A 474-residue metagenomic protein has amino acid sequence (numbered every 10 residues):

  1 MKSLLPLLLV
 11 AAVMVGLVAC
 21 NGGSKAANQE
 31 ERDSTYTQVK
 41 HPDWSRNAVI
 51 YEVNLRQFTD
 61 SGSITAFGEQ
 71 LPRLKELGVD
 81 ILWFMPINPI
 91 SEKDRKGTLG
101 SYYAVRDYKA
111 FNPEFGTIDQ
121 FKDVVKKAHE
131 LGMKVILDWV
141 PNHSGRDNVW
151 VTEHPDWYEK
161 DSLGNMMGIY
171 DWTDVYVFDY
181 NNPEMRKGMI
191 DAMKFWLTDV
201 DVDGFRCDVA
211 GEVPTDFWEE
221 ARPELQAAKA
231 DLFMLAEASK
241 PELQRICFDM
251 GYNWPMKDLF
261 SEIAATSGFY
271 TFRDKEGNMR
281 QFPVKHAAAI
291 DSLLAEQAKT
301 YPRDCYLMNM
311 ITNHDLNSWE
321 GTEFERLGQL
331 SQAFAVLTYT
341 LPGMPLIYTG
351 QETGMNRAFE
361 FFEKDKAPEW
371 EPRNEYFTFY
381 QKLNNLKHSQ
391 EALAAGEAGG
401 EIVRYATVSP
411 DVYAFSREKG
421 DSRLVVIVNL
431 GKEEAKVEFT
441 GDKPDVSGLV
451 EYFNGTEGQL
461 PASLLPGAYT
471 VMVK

Functional and structural regions predicted by a protein language model:
M1-P6: Positively charged n-region of N-terminal signal peptides that target proteins for export
L8-G16: Bacterial N-terminal signal peptides
C20-W83, P89, K122, K127 (+4 more regions): Carbohydrate-interacting/catalytic domains
S24-K25, E31-I50, L55-D80, P86-V200 (+2 more regions): Substrate-binding/active-site clefts of carbohydrate-active enzymes
N28-S34, D208-P302, L307, L337 (+5 more regions): Active-site-proximal helices and loops of the catalytic beta/alpha 8
V49-Y51, L82-F84, V135-L137, F205 (+3 more regions): Hydrophobic faces of well-ordered beta-strands that scaffold small-molecule active sites in alpha/beta enzyme cores
W83-G97, D138-D147, D208-P214, E237-P241 (+2 more regions): Short, solvent-exposed turn/loop segments enriched in Gly/Ser/Thr/Pro and often Arg
R303-E325: Active-site clefts of carbohydrate-active enzymes
